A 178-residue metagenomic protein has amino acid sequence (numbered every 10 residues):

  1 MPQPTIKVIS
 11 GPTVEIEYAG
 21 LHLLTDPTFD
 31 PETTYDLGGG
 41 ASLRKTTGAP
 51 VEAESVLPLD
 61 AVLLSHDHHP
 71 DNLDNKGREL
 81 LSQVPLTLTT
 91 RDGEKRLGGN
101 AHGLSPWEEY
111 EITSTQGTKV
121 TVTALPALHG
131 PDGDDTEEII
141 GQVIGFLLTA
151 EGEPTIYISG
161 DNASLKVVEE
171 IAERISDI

Functional and structural regions predicted by a protein language model:
P2-E52, E138-G160: Conserved beta-strand hairpin/beta-sheet module of binuclear metal-dependent hydrolase folds, prominently
Q3, L86-P154: Metallo-beta-lactamase
S10-P12, H68-P70, G93, L128-H129 (+1 more regions): Short beta->alpha connector loops
L21, Q83-L86: A short helix->loop->beta-strand "cap" motif at the edges of active sites that frequently abuts
L21-L64, N75-E79, G130-G133, N162-S176: Pre-active-site segment of Zn-dependent metallo-hydrolases
L73-Q83, G93-E94: Metal-dependent catalytic neighborhoods of phosphoester/phosphodiester hydrolases
T155, I175-I178: Active-site beta-loop-alpha substructure in enzyme catalytic cores, prototypically the cysteine-centered nucleophile
